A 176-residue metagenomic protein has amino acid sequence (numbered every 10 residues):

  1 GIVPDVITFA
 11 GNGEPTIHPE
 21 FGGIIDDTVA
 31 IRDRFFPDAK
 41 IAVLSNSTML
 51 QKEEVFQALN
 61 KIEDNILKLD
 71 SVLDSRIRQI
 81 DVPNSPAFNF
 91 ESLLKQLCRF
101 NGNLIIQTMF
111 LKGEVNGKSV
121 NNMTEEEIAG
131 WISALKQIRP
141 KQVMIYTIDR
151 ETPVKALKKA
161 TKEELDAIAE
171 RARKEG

Functional and structural regions predicted by a protein language model:
G1-T8, P19-G23: Conserved alpha-helical substructure of the radical SAM core
I17-K158: Conserved AdoMet/S-adenosylmethionine-binding subsite of the radical SAM
T161-G176: Binuclear metal-ion centers of metallo-dependent hydrolases, dominated by the metallo-beta-lactamase
